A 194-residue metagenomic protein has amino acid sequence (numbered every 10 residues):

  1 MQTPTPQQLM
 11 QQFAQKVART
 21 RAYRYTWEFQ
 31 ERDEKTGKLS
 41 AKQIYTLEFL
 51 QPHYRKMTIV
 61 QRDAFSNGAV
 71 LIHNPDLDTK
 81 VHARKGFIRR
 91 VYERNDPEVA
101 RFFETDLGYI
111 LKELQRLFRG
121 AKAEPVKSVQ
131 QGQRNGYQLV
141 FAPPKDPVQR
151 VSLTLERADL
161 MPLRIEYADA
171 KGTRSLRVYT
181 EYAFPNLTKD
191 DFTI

Functional and structural regions predicted by a protein language model:
M1-Y54, A123-V129, D190-I194: N-terminal leader/targeting segments and the immediate start of mature chains
Q7-M10, A14, G108-L111, S152: Extracytoplasmic/secreted envelope proteins and their assembly/folding machinery, especially bacterial periplasmic
Q7-Q8, L111-K127, R177: A short, amphipathic edge element
V17, F103-F118: Short, solvent-exposed helix-to-loop capping segments enriched in aromatics
R19-A22, L47-K56, I72-T79, R134 (+2 more regions): Short, solvent-exposed coil/turn segments at beta-strand boundaries
Y25-W27, Y54-I59, D78-R84, F141 (+1 more regions): Short hydrophobic/aromatic-rich beta-strand segments that constitute the beta-sheet cores of beta-sandwich/beta-barrel
Q30-R32, D63-A64, K122-I194: Gly/Pro-enriched, hydrophobic low-complexity segments that function as extracytoplasmic propeptides/linkers
T46-D106, T173-L176: An acidic-aromatic
